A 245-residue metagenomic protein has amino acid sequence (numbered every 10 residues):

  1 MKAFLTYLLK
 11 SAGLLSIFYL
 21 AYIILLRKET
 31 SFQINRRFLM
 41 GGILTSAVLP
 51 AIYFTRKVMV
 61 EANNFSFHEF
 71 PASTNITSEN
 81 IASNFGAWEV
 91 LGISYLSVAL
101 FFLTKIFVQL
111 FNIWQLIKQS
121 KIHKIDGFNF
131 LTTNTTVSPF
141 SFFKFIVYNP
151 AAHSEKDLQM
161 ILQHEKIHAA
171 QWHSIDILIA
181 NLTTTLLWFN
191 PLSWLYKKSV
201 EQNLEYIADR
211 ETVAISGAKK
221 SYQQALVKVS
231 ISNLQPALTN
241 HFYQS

Functional and structural regions predicted by a protein language model:
K2-S245: Hydrophobic topogenic segments
